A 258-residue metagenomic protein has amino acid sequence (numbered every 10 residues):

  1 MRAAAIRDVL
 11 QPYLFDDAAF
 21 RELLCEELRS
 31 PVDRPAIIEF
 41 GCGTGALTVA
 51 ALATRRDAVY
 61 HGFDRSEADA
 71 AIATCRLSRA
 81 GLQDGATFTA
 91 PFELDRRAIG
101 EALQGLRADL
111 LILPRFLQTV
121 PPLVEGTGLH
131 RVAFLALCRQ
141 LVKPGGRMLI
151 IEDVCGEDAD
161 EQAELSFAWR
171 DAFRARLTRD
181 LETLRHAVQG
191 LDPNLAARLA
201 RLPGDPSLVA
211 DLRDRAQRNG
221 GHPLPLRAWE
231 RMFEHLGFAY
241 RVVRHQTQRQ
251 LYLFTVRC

Functional and structural regions predicted by a protein language model:
M1-L28: Class I SAM-dependent methyltransferase Rossmann-like catalytic core, especially the SAM/SAH-binding loop
R34-G43: Conserved class I S-adenosyl-L-methionine
G45-V49: Glycine-rich SAM-binding Motif I of class I
L52-R96: Class I SAM-dependent methyltransferase SAM/SAH-binding core
I112: A conserved beta-strand element that flanks and buttresses the S-adenosyl-L-methionine
V120-L137: A short, conserved alpha-helix within the catalytic core of class I
L149-T178: Conserved class I S-adenosyl-L-methionine
G220-L236: Short alpha-helix
